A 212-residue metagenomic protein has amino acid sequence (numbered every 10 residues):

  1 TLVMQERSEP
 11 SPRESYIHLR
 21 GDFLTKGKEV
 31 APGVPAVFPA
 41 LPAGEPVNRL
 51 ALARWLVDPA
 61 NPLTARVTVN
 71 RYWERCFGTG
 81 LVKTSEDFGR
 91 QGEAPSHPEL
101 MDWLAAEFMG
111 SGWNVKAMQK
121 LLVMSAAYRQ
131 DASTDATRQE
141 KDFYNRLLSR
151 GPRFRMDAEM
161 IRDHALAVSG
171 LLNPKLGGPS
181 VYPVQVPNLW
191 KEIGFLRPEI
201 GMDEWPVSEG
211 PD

Functional and structural regions predicted by a protein language model:
T1-G210: Primarily short, surface-exposed interaction patches in extracytoplasmic proteins
